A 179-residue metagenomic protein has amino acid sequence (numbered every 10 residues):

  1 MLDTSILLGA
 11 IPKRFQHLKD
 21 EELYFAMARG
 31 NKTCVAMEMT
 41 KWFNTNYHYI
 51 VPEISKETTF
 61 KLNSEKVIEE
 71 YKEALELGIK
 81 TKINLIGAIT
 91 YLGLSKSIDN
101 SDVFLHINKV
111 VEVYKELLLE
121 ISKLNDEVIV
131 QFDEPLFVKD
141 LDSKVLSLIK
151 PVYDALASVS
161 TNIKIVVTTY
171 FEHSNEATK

Functional and structural regions predicted by a protein language model:
M1-K179: Domain-level signal for soluble alpha/beta catalytic cores
